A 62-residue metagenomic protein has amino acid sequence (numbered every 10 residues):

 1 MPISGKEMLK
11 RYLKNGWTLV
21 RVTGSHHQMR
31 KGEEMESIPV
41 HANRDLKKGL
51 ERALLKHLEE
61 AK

Functional and structural regions predicted by a protein language model:
P2-R21, Q28-K62: Basic nucleic-acid-binding interfaces
